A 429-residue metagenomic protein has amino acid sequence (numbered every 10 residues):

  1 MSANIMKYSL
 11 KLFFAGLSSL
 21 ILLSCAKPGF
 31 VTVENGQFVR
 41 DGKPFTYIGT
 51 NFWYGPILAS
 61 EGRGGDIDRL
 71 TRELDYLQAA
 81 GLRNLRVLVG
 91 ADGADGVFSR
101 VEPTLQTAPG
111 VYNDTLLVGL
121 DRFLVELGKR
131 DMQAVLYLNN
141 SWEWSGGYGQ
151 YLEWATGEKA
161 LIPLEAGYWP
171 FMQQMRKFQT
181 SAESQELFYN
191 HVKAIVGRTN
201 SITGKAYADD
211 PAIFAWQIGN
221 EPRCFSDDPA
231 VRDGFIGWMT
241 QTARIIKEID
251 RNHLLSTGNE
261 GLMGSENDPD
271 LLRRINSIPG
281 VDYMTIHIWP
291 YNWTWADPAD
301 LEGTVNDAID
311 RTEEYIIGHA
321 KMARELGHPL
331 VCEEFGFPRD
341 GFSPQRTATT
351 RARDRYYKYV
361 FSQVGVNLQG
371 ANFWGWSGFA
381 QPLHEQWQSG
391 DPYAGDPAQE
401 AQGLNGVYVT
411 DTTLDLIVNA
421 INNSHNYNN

Functional and structural regions predicted by a protein language model:
M1-S2, N429: Accessible peptide chain termini
A3-F14: Bacterial N-terminal signal peptides that target proteins for export
Y8, L330-V331: Amphipathic alpha-helical protein-interaction segments enriched in hydrophobic
L23-S24: C-terminal motif of bacterial Sec signal peptides marking the signal peptidase cleavage site
F30-A296, T304-P329, F335-N428: Active-site mouth of glycoside hydrolases
